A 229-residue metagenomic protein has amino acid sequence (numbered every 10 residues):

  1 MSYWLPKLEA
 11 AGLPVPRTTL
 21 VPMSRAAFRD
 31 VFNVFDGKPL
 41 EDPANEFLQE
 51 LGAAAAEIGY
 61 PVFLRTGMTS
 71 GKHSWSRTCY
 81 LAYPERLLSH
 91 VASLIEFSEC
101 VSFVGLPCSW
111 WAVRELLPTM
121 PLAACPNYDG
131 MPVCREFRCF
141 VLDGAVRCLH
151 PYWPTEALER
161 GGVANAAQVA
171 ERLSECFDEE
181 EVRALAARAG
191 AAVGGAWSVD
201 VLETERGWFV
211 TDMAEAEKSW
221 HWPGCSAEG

Functional and structural regions predicted by a protein language model:
M1-R135, L142-D143, R147-A184: Active-site nucleotide/adenylate-binding loops and adjacent lid/helix of ATP-dependent enzymes
L8, C79, A157, V201 (+2 more regions): Short, isolated positions within intrinsically disordered regulatory regions of eukaryotic proteins
L64, V199, T211: Active-site flanking residues adjacent to catalytic metal/cofactor-binding acidic residues
R114, G194-R206: A short glycine-rich, hydrophobically flanked beta-strand micro-motif that places a catalytic Asp/Glu for divalent metal
M131-C134, A192-A196: Short solvent-exposed loop/turn micro-motifs enriched in small/polar/acidic residues
E136-F140, S198-D200: Short, surface-exposed charged micro-motifs
F177, E203-G229: C-terminal active-site "lid" helix and adjoining low-complexity regulatory extension at the edge of ATP-using catalytic
R183-A191: Extended serine/threonine-enriched, polar tracts that run as long, contiguous segments within proteins
